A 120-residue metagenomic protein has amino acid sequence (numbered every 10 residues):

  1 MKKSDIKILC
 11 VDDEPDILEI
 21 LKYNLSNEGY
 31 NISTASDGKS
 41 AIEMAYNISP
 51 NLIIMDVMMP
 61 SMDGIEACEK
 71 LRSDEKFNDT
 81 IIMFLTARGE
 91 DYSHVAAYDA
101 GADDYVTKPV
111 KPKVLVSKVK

Functional and structural regions predicted by a protein language model:
P15-S33: Two-component/phosphorelay signaling modules centered on CheY-like receiver
S36-S40, N51, D63-E69: Acidic catalytic/metal-coordinating carboxylates
E43, I65-N78: Short amphipathic alpha-helix used as the core "switch/output" element in two-component signaling
I48-I54: Active-site beta3 strand of CheY-like receiver
M59: Receiver (REC) domain active-site loop signature in two-component systems and cognate sites in sensor histidine kinases
P109-V119: C-terminal output helix
